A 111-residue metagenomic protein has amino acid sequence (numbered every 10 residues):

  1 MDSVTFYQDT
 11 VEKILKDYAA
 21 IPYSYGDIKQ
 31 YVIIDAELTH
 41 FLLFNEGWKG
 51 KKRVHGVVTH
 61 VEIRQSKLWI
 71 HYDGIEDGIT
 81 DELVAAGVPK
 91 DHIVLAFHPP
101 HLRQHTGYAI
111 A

Functional and structural regions predicted by a protein language model:
M1-A111: Terminal domain-initiation and capping elements
